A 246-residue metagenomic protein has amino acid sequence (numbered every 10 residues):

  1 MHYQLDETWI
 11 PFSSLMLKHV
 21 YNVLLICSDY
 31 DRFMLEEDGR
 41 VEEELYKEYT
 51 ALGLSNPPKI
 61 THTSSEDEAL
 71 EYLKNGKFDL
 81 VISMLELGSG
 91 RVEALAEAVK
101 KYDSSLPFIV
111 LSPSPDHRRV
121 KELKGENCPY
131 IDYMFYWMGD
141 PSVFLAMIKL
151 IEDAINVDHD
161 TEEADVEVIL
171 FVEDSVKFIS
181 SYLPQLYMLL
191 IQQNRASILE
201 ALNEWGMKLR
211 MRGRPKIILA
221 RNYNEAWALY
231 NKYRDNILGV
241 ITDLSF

Functional and structural regions predicted by a protein language model:
M1-W9, S13-S14, H62-S64, I109-F178 (+2 more regions): Output/docking surface of receiver
Y3-L5, M34-E37, V41, Y46 (+7 more regions): Conserved phosphotransfer microenvironments
W9-Y46, I60-H62, A69, D165-K177 (+2 more regions): Conserved acidic segment of CheY-like receiver
F12-S14, T50-A51, E71, A98-V99 (+4 more regions): Short, flexible, glycine/charge-rich loop motifs used to bind or transfer phosphoryl groups or to couple energy/partner
L17, L54, E162-A164, M211: Short, flexible hinge/linker loops that cap or flank conserved catalytic cores
L45-L52, V99, I151, I155 (+2 more regions): Hydrophobic, Leu/Ile/Phe/Ala-enriched alpha-helical segments that form helix-helix packing faces
A94, A146, S181-P184: Generic recognition of short, well-ordered alpha-helical segments
